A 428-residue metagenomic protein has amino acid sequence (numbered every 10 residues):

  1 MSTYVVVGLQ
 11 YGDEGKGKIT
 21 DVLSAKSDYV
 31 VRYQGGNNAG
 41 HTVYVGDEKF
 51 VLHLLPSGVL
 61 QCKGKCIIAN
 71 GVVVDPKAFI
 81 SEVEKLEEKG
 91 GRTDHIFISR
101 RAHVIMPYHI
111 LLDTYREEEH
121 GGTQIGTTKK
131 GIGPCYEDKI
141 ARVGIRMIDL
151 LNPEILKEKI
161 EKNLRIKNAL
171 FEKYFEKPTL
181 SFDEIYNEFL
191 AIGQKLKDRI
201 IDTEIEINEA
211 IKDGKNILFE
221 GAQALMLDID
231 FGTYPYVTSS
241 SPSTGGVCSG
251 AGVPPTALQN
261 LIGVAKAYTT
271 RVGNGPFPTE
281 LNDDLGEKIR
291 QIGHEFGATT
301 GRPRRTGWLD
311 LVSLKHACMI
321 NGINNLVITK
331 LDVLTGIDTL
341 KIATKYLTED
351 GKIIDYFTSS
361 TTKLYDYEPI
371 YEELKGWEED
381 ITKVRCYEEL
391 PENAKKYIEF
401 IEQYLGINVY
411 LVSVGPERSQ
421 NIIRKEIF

Functional and structural regions predicted by a protein language model:
M1-F428: Non-transmembrane, aqueous-exposed alpha-helical and coiled segments at domain scale
